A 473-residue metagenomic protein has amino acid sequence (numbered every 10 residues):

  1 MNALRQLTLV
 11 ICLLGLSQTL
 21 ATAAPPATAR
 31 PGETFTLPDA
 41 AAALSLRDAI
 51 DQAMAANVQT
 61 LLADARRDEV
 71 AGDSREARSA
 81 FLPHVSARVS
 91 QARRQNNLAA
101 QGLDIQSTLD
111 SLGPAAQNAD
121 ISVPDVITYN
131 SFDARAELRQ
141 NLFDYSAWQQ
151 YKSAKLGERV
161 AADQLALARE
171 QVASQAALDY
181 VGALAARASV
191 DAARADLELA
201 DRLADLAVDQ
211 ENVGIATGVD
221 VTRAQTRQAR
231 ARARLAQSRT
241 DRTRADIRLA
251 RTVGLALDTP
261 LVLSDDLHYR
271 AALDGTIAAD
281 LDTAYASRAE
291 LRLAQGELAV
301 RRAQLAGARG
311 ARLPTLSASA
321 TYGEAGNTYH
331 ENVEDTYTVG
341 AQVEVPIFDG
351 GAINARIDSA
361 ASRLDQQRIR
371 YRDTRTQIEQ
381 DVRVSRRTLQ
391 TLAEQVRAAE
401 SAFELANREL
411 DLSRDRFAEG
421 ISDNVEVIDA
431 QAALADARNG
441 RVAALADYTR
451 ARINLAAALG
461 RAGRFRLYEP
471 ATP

Functional and structural regions predicted by a protein language model:
M1-T8: Bacterial N-terminal signal peptides that target proteins for export
A3, R169-T283, T388, L392 (+1 more regions): Periplasmic alpha-helical coiled-coil/stalk elements that build and connect Gram-negative outer-membrane
T8-Q18: Bacterial N-terminal signal peptides
L9, A24-T28, P38, R93-Q95 (+1 more regions): Acidic, low-complexity, intrinsically disordered peripheral segments
R30-Q52: Regulatory alphaC helix of protein kinase catalytic domains
S45, H84-N97, Q101-L167, S287 (+4 more regions): Small/polar-residue-enriched beta-strand and adjacent coil segments characteristic of outer-membrane beta-barrel
L62-A77, A168, V172-D191, R202-A204 (+6 more regions): Amphipathic alpha-helical coiled-coil segments
